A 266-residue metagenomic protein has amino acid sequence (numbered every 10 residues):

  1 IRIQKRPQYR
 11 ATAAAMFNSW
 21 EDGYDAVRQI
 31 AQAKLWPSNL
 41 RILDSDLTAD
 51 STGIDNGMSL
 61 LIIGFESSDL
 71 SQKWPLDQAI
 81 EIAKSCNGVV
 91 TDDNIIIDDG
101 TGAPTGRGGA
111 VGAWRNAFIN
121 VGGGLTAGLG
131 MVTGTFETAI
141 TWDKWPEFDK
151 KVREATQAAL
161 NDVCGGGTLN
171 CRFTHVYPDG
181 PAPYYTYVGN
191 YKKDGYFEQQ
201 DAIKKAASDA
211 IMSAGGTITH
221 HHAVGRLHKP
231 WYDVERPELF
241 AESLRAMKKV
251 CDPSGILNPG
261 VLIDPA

Functional and structural regions predicted by a protein language model:
I1-R6, I218-V224: FAD-binding core of FAD-dependent oxidoreductases, characterized by glycine-rich FAD pyrophosphate-binding loops
R2-P7, A11-S19, Y24-A206, A210 (+1 more regions): C-terminal substrate-recognition/cap domain of FAD-linked oxidoreductases
G180, A202-A206, T219, L227 (+1 more regions): Short amphipathic alpha-helical segments
T186-K193, H222-W231: Short, local alpha-helical segments
G215-G216, G255: Short, well-ordered coil/turn segments that N-cap beta-strands
G225-A266: Activity-critical C-terminal alpha-helical subdomain
